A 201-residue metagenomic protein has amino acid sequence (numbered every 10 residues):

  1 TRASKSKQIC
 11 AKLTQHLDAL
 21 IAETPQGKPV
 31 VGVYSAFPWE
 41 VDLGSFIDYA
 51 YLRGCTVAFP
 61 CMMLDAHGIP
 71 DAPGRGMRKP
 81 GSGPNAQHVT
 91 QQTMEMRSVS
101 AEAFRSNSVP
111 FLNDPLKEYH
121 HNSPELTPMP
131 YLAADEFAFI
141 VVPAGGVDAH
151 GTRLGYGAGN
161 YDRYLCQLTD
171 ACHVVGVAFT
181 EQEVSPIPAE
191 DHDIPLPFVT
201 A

Functional and structural regions predicted by a protein language model:
T1, P115-I140, D148-T152, D162-A201: Surface-exposed, charge/polar-rich loops and edge strands
T1-D135: N-terminal active-site beta-alpha-beta segment that forms phosphate/nucleotide-binding and substrate-recognition loops
P25-P29, V142, V177-A178: A generic structural signal for ordered alpha-helices
F37-W39, G145-A149: Short glycine-rich anion-binding loops that position phosphate/pyrophosphate groups of nucleotides and phosphorylated
V57, I140-V142: Conserved alpha/beta enzyme-core scaffold
